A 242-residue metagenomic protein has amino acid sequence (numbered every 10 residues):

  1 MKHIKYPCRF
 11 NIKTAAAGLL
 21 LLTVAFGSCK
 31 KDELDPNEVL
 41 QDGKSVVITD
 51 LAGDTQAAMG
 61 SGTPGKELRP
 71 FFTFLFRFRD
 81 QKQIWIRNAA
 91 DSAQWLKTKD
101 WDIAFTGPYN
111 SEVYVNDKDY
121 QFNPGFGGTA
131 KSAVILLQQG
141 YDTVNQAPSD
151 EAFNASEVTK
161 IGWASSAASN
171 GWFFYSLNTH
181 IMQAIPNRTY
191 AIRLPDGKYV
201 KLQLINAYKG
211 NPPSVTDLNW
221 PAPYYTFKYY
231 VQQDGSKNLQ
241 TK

Functional and structural regions predicted by a protein language model:
H3-A16: Bacterial N-terminal signal peptides that target proteins for export
A16-T23: Sec-dependent N-terminal signal peptides
V24-S28: C-terminal motif of bacterial Sec signal peptides marking the signal peptidase cleavage site
K30-K242: Surface-exposed, beta-sheet-biased, low-hydrophobicity segments with strongly acidic/polar composition
